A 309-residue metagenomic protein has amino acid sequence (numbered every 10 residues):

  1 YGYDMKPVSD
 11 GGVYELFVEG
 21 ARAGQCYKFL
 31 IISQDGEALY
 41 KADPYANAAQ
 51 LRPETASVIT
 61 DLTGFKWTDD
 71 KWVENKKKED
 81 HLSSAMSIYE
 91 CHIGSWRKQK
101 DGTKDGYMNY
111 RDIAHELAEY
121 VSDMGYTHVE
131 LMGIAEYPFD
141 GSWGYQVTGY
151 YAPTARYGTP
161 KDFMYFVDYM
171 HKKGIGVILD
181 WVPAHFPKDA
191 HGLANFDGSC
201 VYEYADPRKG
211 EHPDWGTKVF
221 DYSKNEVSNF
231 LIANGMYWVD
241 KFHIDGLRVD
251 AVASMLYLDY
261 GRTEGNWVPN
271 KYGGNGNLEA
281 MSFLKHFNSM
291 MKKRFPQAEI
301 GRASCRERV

Functional and structural regions predicted by a protein language model:
Y1-Y3, Y27: Beta-strand-rich binding/interaction modules
S9-E90, S95-T103, D112: The feature marks proteins involved in alpha-glucan
Q50, V73-S83, H92-G276: Substrate-binding/active-site clefts of carbohydrate-active enzymes
Y169, K173, K241, F283-R294: Alpha-helical structural signal in soluble globular domains
G176, A298-E299: Proline-centered loop/turn at the N-terminus of a beta-strand
K271-G274, L278-L284, K292, E299-G301: Extracellular glycoside hydrolase catalytic/binding regions
I300-V309: Residue-level detector of conserved catalytic or cofactor/ligand-binding positions in enzyme active sites
